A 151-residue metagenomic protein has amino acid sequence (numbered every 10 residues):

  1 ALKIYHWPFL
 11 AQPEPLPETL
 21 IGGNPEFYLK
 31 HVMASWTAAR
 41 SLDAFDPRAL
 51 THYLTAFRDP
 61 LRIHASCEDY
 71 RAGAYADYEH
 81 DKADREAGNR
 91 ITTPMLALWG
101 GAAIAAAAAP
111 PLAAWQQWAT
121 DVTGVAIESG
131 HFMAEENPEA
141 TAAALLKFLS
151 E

Functional and structural regions predicted by a protein language model:
A1-A126, L146, E151: Flexible "cap/lid" subdomain of the alpha/beta-hydrolase fold that forms the substrate-access gate
G130-A142: Catalytic histidine-centered segment of alpha/beta-hydrolase-like enzymes
